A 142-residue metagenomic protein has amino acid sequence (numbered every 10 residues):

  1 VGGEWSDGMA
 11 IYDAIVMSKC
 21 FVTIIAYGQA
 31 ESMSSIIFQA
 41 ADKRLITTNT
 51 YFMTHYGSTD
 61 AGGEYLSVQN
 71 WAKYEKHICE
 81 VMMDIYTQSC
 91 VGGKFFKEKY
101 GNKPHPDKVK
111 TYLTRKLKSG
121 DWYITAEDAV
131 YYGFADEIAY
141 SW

Functional and structural regions predicted by a protein language model:
G2-I11, I15-A61: Glycine-rich beta-to-alpha active-site loop
A61-W142: Charged, glycine-interspersed solvent-exposed loop segments at helix/strand-loop junctions that cap or gate access
